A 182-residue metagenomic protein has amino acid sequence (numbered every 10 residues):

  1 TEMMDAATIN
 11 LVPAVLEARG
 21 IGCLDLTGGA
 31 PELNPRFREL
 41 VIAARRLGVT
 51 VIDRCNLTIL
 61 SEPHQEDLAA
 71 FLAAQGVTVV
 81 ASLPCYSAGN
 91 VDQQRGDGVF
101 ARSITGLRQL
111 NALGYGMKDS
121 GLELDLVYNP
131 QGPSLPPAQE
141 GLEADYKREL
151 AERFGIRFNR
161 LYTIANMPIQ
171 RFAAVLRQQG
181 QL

Functional and structural regions predicted by a protein language model:
T1-D5, R19-N34, R45-H64, F71-Q109 (+1 more regions): Core AdoMet radical
T8: N-terminal carbohydrate-binding accessory modules
L11-A14, R36-R46, D67-A70, R102-T105 (+2 more regions): Alpha-helical scaffolding segments of alpha/beta enzyme cores, especially the outer helices of TIM-barrel or partial
V12-P13, V41, T78-V80, M117-D119: Short hydrophobic/aromatic-rich motifs at helix boundaries and adjacent loops
P13, P31, P35, P63 (+2 more regions): Proline-rich intrinsically disordered, low-complexity coils
V15-A18, G155: Alpha-helix termination/capping residues and helix-transition junctions
A73, V80, P84-L182: Radical SAM enzyme [4Fe-4S]-AdoMet core and its adjacent flexible, acidic and glycine-rich loops/tails across
